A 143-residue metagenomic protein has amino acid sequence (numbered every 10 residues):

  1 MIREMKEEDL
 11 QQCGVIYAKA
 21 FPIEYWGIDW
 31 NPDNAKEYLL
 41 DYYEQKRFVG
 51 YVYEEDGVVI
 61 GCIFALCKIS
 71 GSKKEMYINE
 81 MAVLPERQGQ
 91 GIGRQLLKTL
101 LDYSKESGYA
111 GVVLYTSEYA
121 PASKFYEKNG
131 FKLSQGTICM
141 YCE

Functional and structural regions predicted by a protein language model:
M1-V15: A short beta-loop-alpha structural element at the N-terminal edge of CoA-dependent acyl/N-acetyltransferase catalytic
A18-L40: Conserved GNAT-fold acetyl-CoA-binding loop/helix
L40-V52: A short helix-loop-beta-strand connector motif used in the catalytic cores of GNAT acetyltransferases and, in some
V52, V58-C67, E75-Y77, A82: Conserved beta-strand in the GNAT
K68-I78, Q88, S134-Q135: A conserved beta-turn-beta hairpin within the catalytic core of GNAT-like acetyltransferases that forms part
V83, G89-D102, K128: Conserved acetyl-CoA-binding loop-helix of GNAT-fold acetyltransferases
L97, S104-S117: Conserved GNAT acetyl-CoA-binding A-motif
V113-S123, C139-E143: Conserved beta-strand-loop-alpha-helix junction that forms the acyl-donor binding cleft
